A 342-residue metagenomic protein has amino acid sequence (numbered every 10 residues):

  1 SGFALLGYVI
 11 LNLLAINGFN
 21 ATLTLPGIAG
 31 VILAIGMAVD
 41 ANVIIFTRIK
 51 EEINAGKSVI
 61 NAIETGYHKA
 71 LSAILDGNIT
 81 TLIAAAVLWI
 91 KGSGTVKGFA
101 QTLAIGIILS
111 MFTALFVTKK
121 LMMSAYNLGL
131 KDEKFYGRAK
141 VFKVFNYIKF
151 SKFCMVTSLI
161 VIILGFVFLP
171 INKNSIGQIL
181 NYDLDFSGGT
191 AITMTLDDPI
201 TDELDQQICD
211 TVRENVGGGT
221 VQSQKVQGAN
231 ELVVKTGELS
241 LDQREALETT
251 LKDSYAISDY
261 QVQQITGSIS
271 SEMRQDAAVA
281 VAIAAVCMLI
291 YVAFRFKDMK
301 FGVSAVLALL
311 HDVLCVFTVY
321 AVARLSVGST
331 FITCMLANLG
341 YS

Functional and structural regions predicted by a protein language model:
S1-S342: A structural signal for conserved, well-ordered secondary-structure elements that form binding/interaction cores
